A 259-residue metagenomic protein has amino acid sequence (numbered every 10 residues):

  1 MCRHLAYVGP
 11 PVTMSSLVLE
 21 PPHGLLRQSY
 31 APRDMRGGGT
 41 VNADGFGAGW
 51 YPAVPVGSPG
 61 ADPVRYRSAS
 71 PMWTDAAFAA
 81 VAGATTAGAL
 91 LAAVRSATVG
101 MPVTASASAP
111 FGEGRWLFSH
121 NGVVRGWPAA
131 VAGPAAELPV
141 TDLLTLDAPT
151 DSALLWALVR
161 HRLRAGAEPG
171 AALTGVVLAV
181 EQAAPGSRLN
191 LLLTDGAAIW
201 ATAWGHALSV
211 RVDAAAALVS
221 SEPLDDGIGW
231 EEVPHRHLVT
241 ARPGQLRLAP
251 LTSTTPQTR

Functional and structural regions predicted by a protein language model:
M1-S70, A201, R236-L238, G244-R259: Extreme N-terminus nucleophile/cap motif
C2, W116-G126: Conserved beta-strand-loop-short alpha-helix elements that form and flank the Mn2+/Mg2+-coordinating active site
P10, A93-S96, N121, G196 (+3 more regions): Fold-independent oxyanion-binding glycine-rich loops and adjacent beta-strand/coil segments at enzyme active sites
A31-R33, S68-A84, G88, A92-G114 (+1 more regions): Short acidic (Asp/Glu) patches
P59-D62, S68-A69, G126-L138: Cytosolic regulatory regions built on CNB/CRP/Popeye-like sensor folds
A89, G166-A203: Catalytic core of PPM/PP2C metal-dependent serine/threonine phosphatase domains
A135-H161: Long, charge-dense
A207-L238: A conserved acidic, glycine/proline-rich C-terminal tail/linker
